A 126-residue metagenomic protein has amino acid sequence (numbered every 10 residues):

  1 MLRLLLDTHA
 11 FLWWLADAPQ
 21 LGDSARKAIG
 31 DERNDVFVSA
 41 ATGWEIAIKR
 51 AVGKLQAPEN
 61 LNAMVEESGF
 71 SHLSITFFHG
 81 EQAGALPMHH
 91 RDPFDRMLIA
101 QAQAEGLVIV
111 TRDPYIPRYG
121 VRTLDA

Functional and structural regions predicted by a protein language model:
M1-V38, A51-A63, E105, P114 (+1 more regions): Short, well-structured N-terminal submotif of metal-dependent ribonuclease cores
W13-W14, K49-R50, L86-P87, Q101: A generic structural signal for short
I46: Phosphate/NTP-binding elements of NTP-utilizing enzymes
Q56-N62, E67-Y115, L124-A126: Active-site neighborhoods of divalent-metal-dependent phosphate/nucleic-acid chemistry enzymes
